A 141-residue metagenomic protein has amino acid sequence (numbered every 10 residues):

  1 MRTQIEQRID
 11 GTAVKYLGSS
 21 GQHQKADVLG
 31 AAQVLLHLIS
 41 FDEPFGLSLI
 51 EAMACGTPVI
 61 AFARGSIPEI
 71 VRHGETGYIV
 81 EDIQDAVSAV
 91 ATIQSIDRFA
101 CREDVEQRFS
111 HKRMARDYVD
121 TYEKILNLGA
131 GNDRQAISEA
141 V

Functional and structural regions predicted by a protein language model:
R2-H23: Nucleotide-activated donor-binding/catalytic signature segment of Leloir-type glycosyltransferases, i.e., the conserved
S19, D27-A32, Y118: Short alpha-helical donor nucleotide-sugar binding micro-motif in glycosyltransferases
A26, L49-A54, P68-E69, E75: Short alpha-helical segment that forms part of, or immediately flanks, the ligand-binding pocket in carbohydrate-active
G30-P44: Acidic donor-binding loop of glycosyltransferase active sites
P58-A61: Short hydrophobic beta-strand element within catalytic cores of glycosyltransferases and related nucleotide-activated
P68-T92: Change "using UDP/GDP/dTDP sugars" to "using nucleotide sugars
S95-H111, A136-I137: A short, well-ordered alpha-helix in the C-terminal region of glycosyltransferases
H111-V141: C-terminal alpha-helical cap of glycosyltransferases
